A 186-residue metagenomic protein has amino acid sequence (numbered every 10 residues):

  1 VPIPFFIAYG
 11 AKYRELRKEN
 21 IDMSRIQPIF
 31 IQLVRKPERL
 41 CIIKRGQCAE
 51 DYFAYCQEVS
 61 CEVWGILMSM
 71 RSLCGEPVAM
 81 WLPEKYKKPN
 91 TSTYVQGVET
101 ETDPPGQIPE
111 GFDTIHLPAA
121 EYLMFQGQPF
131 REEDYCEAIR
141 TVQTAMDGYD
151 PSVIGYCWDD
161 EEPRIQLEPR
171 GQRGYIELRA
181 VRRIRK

Functional and structural regions predicted by a protein language model:
P2-K186: A solvent-exposed interaction/effector surface
